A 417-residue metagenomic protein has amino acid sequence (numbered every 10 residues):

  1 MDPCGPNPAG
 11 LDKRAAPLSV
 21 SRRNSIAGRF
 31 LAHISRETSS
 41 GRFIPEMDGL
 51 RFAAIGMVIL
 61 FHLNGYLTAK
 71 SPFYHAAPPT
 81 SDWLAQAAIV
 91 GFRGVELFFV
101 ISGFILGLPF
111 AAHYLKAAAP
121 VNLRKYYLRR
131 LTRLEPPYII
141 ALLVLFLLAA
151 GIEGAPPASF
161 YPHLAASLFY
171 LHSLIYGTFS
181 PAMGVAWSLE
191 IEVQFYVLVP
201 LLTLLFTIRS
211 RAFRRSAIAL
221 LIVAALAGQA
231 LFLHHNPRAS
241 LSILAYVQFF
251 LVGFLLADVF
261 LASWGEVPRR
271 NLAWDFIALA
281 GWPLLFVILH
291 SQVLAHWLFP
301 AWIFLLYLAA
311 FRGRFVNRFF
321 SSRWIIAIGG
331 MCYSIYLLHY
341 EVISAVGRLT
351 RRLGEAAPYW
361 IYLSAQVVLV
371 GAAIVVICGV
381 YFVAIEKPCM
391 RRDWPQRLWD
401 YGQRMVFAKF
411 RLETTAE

Functional and structural regions predicted by a protein language model:
G5, A16-E46, A53, L60-G91 (+9 more regions): Alpha-helical transmembrane segments in multi-pass integral membrane proteins
G41-M47, K116-I139, A155-P156, Y161 (+1 more regions): Membrane-interfacial loop-to-helix junctions in multi-pass inner-membrane proteins
I44, L134, F169-A227: Hydrophobic alpha-helical segments with transmembrane-like composition
M47-I59, L97-S102, R130, L134-I139 (+2 more regions): Conserved beta-strand->loop/alpha-helix structural units within folded catalytic cores of enzymes with alpha/beta
V58, F99, I105, L142-L145 (+3 more regions): Helical transmembrane-bundle signal
H62, F98-F99, F104-L108, R130-H163 (+2 more regions): Specific transmembrane helices
L412-E417: Short, charged juxtamembrane terminal tails flanking transmembrane helices
